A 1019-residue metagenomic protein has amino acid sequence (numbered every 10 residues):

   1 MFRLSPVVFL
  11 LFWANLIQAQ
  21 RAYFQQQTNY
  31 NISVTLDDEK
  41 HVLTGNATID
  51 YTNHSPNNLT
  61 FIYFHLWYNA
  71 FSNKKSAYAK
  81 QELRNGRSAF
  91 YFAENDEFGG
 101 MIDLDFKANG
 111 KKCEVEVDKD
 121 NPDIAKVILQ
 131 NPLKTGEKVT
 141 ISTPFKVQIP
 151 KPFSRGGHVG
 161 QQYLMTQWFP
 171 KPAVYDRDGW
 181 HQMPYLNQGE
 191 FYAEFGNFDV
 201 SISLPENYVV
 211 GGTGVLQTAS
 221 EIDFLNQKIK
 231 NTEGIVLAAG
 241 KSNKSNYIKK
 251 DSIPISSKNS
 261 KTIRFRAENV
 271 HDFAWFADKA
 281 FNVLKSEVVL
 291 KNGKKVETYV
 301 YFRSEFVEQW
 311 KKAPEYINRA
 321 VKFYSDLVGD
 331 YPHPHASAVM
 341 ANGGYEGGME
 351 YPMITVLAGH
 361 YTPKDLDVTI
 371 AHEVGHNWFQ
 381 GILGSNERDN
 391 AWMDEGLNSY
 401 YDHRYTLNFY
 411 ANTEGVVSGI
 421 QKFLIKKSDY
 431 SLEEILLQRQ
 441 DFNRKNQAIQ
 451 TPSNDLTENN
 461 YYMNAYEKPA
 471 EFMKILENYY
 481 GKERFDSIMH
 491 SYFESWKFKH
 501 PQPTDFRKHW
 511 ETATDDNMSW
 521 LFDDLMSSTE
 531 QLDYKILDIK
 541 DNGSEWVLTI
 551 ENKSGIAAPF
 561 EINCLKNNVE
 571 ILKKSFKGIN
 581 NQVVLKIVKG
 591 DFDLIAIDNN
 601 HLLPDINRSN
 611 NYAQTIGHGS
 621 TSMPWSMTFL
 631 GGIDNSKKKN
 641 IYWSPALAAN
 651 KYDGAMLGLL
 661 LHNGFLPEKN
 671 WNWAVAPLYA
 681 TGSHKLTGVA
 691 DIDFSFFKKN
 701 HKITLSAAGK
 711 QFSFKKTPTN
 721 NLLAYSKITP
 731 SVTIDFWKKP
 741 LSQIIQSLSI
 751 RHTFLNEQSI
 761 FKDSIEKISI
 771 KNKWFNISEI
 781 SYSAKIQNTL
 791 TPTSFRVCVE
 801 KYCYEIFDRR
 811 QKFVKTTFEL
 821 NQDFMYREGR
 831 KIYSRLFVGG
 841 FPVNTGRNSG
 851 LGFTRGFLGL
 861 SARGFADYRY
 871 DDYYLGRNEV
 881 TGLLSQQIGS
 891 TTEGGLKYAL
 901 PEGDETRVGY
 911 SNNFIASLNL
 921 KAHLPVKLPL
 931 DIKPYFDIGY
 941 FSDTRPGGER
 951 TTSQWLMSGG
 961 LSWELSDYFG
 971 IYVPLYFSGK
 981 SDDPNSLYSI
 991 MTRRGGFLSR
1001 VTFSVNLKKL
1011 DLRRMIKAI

Functional and structural regions predicted by a protein language model:
R3, Q27-T28, F265, K294-E551 (+3 more regions): Hydrophobic alpha-helical and helix-loop surface patches within well-folded domains that function as non-catalytic
T52, R87-Q161, Y247-K258, I263 (+1 more regions): A surface-exposed beta-strand-loop module
K74-R87, K146-F198, T218-E221, S286-V289 (+1 more regions): Glycine/proline-rich low-complexity spacer/linker segments in large multi-domain proteins
V174-D176, W180, G189-A371, Y400 (+1 more regions): Hydrophobic helix-coil surface modules that form long, contiguous segments used for peptide/substrate interaction
F576, L585-V588, D598-K699, K767-T789 (+4 more regions): Outer-membrane beta-barrel initiation region
P645, K702-L722, T729-T733, E766 (+2 more regions): C-terminal outer-membrane beta-barrel translocator/porin domains of Gram-negative envelope proteins and their
L678-W774, S834-L875, G970-F1003: Outer-membrane beta-barrel translocator/channel fold
R993-I1019: Outer-membrane beta-barrel "beta-signal"
